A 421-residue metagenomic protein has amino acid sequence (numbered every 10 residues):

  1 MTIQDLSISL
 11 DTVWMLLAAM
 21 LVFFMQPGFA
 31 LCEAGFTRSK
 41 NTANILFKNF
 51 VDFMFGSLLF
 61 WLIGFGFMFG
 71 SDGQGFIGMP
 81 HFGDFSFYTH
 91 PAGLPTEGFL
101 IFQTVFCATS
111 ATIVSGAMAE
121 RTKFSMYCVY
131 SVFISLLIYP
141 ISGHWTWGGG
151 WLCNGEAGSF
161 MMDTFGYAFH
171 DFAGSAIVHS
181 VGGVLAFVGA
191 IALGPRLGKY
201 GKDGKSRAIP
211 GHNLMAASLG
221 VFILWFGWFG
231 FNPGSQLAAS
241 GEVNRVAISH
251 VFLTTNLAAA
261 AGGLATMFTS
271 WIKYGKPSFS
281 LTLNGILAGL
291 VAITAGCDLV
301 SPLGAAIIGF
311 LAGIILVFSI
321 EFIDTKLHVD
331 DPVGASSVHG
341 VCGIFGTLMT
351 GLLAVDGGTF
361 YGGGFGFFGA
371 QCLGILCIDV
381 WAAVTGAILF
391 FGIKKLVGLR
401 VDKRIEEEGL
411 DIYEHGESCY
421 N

Functional and structural regions predicted by a protein language model:
M1-N421: Glycine- and aromatic-enriched membrane alpha-helices
